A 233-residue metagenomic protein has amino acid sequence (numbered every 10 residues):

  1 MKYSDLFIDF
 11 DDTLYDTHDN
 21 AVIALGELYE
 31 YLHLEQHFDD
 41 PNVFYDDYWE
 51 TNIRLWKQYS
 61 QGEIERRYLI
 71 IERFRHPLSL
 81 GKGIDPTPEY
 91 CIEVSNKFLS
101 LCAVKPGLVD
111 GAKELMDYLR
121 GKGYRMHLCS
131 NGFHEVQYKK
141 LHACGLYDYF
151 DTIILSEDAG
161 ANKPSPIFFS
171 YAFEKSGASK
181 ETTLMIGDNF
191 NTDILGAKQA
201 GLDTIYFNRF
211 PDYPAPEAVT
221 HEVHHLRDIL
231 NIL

Functional and structural regions predicted by a protein language model:
M1-I8, T13-E50: Active-site neighborhood of HAD-like aspartate-dependent phosphohydrolases
M1-L6, D19, K113, D117-Y118 (+2 more regions): Asp-based, Mg2+/Mn2+-dependent phosphohydrolase catalytic module
E27-Y31, L115-K122: A short, Lys/Arg-enriched amphipathic alpha-helix followed by its capping loop at the start of a domain
L34-H37, G83-I84, L146, A178: Helix N-cap/coil-helix junction residues
E50-K97: A metal-dependent, Asp-based hydrolase signature
F98-V104: Surface-exposed cleft-lining segments at the edges of enzyme active sites
Y124-M126: Short beta-strand/loop segments at the ligand-binding rim of alpha/beta enzyme cores
